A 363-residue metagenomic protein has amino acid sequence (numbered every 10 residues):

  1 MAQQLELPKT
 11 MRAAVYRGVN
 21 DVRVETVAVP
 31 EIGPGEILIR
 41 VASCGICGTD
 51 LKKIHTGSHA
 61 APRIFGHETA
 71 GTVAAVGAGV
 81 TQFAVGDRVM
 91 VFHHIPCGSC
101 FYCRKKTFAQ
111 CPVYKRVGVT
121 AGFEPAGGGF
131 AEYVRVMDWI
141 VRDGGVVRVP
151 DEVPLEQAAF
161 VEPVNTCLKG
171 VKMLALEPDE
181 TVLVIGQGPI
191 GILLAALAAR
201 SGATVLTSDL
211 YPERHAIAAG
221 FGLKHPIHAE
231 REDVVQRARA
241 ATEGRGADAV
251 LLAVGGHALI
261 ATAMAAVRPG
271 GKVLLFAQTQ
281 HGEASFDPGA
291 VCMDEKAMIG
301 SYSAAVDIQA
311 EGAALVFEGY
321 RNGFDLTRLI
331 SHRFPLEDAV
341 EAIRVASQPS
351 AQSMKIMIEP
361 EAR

Functional and structural regions predicted by a protein language model:
A2-K9, P178, V184, G244 (+4 more regions): C-terminal capping/lid region of NAD(P)-dependent oxidoreductase domains
R17, A28-V29, A61-G66, A121-G128 (+1 more regions): Short Gly/Pro-enriched turn/cap motifs at secondary-structure boundaries
A28-C44, G57-R104, P150: Glycine-rich beta-strand-centered segment in the early N-terminal region that forms part of a ligand/cofactor-binding
G45, G77, H94, G255 (+2 more regions): Short glycine-/small-residue-rich Rossmann-like dinucleotide-binding loops
S99-I185: NAD(P)H dinucleotide-binding glycine-rich loop of Rossmann-like/cofactor-binding domains, especially the beta1-alpha1
E132, D151-E232, Q236: Mid-domain Rossmann-like dinucleotide-binding core that forms the NAD(H)/NADP(H) cofactor-binding site
L174-L176, P212, A216, F221-A297: Glycine-rich cofactor phosphate-binding loops and adjacent beta1-alpha1 units of small-molecule cofactor enzyme domains
V235, A240, T279-S331, V340-Q352: C-terminal substrate-binding/catalytic core of Rossmann-like NAD(P)-dependent dehydrogenases/reductases
